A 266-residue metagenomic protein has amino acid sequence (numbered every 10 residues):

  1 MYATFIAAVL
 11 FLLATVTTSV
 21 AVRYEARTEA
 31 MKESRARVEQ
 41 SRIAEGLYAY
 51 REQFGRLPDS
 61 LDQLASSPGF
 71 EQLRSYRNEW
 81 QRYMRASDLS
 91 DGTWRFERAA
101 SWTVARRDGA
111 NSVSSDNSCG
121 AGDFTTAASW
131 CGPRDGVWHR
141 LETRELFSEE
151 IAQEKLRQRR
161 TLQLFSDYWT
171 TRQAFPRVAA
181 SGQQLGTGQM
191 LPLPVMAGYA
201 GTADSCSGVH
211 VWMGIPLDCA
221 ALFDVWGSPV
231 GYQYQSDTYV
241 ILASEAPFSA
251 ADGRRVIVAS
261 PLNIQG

Functional and structural regions predicted by a protein language model:
M1-E29: N-terminal single-pass transmembrane signal-anchor helix
Y2-F5, G186, P194, N263: Compositionally biased amphipathic helical and low-complexity segments enriched in hydrophobic
A14-R23, A36-G46, L164, A243-S244: Small-side-chain structural scaffolding
T15, S19, R74-S75, M190 (+1 more regions): Residue-level signal for the start and early helices of compact helical domains
Y24, T28-W94, S228-G231: Mobile, glycine-rich extracellular loop/lid and propeptide segments that shape or gate substrate/ligand access
Y24-E33, D88-T187, T202-S205, H210-G266: Short, surface-exposed interaction loops/tails
S41, E45-Q63, F70-E79, Q153 (+1 more regions): Alpha-helix exit/C-cap motif
